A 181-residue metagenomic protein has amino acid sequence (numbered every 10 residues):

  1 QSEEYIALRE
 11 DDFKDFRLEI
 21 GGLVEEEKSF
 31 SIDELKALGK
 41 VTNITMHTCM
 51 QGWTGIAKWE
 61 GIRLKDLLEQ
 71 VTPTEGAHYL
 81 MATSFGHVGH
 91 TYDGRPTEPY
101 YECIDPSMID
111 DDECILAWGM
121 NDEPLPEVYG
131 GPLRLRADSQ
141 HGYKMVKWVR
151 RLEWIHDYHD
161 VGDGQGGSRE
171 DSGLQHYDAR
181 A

Functional and structural regions predicted by a protein language model:
Q1-K14, L18, Q70-A181: Extended, aromatic/histidine-rich regions of cofactor-dependent oxidoreductases associated with respiratory
I6-K58: A glycine-rich, hydrophobic loop/mini-helix early in the fold
E27, A57-E60, D66, E127 (+1 more regions): Basic, gly/Ser/Thr/Pro-rich low-complexity segments located predominantly at protein N termini
S31, E60-R63, D93, D105: Helix N-cap / beta->alpha transition motif
M46-G86: Extracellular-facing segments of soluble proteins and assemblies that are Gly/Ser/Thr-biased and enriched in aromatics
